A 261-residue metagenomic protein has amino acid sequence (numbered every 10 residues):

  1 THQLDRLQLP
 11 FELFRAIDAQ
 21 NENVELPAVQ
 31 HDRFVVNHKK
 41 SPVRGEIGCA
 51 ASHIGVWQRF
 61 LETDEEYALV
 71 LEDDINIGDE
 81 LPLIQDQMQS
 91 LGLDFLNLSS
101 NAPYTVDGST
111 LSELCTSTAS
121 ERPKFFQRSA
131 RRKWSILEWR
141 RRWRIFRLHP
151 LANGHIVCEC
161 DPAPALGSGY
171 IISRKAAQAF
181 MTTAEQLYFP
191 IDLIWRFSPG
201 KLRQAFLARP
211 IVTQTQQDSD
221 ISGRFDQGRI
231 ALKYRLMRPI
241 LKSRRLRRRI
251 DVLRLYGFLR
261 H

Functional and structural regions predicted by a protein language model:
T1-L71, I75-H261: An acidic/histidine-cluster motif and surrounding catalytic segment that typifies divalent-metal-assisted enzyme active
